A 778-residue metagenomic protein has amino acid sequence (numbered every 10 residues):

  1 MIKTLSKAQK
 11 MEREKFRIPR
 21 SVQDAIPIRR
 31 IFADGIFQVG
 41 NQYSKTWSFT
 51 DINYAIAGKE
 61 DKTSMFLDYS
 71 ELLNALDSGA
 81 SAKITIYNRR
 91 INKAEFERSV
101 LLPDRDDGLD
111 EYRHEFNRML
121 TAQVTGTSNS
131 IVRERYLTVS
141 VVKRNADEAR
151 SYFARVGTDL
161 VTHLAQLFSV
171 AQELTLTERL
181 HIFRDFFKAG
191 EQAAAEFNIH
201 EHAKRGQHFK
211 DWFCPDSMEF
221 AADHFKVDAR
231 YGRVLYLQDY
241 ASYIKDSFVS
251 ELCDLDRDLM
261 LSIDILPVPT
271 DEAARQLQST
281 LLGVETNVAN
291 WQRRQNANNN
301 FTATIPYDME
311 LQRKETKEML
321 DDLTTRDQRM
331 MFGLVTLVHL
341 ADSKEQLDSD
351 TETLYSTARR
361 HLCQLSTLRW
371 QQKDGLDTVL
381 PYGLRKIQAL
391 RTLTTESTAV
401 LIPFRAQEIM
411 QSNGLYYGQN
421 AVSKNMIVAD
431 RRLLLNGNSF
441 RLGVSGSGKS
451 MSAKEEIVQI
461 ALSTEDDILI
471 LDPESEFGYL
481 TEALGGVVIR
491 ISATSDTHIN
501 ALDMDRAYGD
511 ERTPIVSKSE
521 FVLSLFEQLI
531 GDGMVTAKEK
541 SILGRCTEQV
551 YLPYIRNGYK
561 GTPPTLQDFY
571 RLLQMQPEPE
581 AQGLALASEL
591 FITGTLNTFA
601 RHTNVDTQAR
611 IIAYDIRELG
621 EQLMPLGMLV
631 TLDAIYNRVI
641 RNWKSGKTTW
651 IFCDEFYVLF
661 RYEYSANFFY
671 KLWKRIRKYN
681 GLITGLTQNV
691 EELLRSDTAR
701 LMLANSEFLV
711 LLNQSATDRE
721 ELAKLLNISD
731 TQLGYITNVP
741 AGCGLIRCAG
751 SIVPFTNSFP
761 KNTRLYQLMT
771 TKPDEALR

Functional and structural regions predicted by a protein language model:
M1-F404: Extended, folded cores of ATP/NTP-driven motor/assembly subunits in large transport and secretion machines
I52, K59-S78, R89, C253 (+10 more regions): P-loop NTPase motor domains
R441: Hydrophobic anchor at the beta1->P-loop junction of P-loop NTPases
K449: Conserved lysine of the Walker
S452: Hydrophobic positions on the alpha1 helix immediately C-terminal to the Walker A/P-loop
Q459-L469: Post-Walker A helix-loop "phosphate-sensing" segment adjacent to the P-loop in P-loop NTPases
G485-I489, T698-L711: A short helix-turn-beta junction within AAA+ P-loop NTPase domains corresponding to the substrate/partner-engaging
L726-R778: Conserved P-loop NTPase
